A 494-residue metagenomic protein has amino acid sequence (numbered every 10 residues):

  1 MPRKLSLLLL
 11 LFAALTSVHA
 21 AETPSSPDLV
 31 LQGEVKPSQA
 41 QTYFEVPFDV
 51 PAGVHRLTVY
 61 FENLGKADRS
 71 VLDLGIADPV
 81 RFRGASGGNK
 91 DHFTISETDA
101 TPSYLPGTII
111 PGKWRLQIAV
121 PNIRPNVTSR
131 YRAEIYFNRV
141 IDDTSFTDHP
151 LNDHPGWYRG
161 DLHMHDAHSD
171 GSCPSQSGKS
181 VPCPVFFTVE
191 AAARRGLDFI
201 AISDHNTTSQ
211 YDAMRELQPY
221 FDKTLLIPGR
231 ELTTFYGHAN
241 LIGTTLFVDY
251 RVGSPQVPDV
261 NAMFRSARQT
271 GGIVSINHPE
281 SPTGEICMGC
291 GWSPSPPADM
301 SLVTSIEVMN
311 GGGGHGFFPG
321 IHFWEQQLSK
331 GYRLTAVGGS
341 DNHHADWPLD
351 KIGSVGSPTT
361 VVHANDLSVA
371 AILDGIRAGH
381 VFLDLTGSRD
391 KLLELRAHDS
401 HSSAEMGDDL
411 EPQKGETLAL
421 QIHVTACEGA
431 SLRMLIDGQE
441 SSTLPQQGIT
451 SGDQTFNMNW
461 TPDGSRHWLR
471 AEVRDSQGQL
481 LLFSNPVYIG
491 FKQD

Functional and structural regions predicted by a protein language model:
H19-V54, T144-S169, V185, E190: Non-catalytic extracellular/lumenal accessory regions of secreted precursors
E22-P27, I76-P79, P106-G160, F187-A192: C-terminal edge strands of extracellular/lumenal beta-sandwich accessory domains
S26-A40, N63-T101, E440: Surface-exposed beta-strand/loop patches in noncatalytic accessory domains and peripheral targeting/linker segments
V46-K66, L105, W114-A119, A419-H423: Hydrophobic beta-strand segments within beta-rich accessory/binding domains
F61-N63, Q117-P125, E472-Q477: Short beta-strand-plus-loop segments that form exposed binding edges in beta-rich domains
D73-S129, Q447-N459: Noncatalytic accessory or regulatory domains flanking protease catalytic cores in secreted, cell-surface, and selected
N138-V140, T335, A345-D494: C-terminal functional module detector
F146-P294, D299-S301, E307-W324, G339-W347 (+2 more regions): A metal-dependent hydrolase metal-coordination microenvironment
